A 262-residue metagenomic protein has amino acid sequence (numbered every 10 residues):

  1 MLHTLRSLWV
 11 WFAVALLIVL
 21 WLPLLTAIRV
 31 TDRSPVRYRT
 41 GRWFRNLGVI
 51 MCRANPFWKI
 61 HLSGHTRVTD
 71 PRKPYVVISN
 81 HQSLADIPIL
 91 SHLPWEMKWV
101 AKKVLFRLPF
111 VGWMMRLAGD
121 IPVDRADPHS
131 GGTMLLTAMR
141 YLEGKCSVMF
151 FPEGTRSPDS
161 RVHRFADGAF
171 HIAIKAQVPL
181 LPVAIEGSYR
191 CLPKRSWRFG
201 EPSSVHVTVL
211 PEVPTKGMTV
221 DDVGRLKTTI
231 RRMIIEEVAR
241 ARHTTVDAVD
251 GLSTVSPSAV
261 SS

Functional and structural regions predicted by a protein language model:
M1-Y75, T254, A259: Membrane-anchoring hydrophobic helices of lipid-metabolizing enzymes
T4-L5, G132-S262: Non-catalytic C-terminal accessory region of glycerolipid acyltransferases and related lyso-lipid remodeling enzymes
L25-R42, R53-N55, D70-P128: Catalytic core of membrane glycerolipid acyltransferases/transacylases, capturing the structured, soluble-facing
C52-R53, M115, Y141, A173: A generic structural signal for well-ordered alpha-helical segments
F57-K59, E96, L117, K145 (+1 more regions): A generic structural signal for alpha->beta connector loops
G64, S79-N80, A101-K102, F151-E153 (+1 more regions): A secondary-structure boundary/capping signal
